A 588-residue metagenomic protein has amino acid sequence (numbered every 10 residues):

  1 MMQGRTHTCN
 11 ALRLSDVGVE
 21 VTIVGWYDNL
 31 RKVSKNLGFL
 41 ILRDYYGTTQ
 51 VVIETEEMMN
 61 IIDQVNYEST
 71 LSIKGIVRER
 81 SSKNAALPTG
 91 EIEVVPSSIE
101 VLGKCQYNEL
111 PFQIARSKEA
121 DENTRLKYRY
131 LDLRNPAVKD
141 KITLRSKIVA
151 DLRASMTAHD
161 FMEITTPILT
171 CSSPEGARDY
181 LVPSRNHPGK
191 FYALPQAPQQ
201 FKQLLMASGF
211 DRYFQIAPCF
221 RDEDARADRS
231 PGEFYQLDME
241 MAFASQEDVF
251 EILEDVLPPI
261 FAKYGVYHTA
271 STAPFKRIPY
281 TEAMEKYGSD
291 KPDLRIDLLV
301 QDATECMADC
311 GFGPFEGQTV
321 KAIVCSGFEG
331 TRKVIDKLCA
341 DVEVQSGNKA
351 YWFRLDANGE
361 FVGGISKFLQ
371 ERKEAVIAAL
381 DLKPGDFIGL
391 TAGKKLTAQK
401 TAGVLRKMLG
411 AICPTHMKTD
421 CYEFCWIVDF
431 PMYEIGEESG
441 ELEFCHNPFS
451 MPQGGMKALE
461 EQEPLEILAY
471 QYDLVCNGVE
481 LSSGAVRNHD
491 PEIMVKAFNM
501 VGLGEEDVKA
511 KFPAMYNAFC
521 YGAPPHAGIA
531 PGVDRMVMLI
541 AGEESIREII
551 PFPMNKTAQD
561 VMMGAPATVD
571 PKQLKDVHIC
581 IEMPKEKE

Functional and structural regions predicted by a protein language model:
M1-E588: Class II aminoacyl-tRNA synthetase catalytic cores and aaRS-like
